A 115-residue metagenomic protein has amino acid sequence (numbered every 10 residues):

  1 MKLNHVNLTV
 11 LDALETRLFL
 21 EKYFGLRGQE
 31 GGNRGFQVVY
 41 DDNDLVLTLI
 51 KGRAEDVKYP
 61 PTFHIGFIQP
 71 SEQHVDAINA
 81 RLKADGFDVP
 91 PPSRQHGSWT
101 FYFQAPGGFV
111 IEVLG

Functional and structural regions predicted by a protein language model:
M1-K2, G115: Absolute protein N-terminus
L3-L11, V57-R81, W99-Q104: Vicinal oxygen chelate
N7-L47: Core segments of cupin and vicinal oxygen chelate
G32, D56, S93-H96: A short beta-turn/loop motif at secondary-structure boundaries
Q37, V46, G66, T100-Y102 (+1 more regions): Short hydrophobic/aromatic beta-strand element in the GNAT-like acyltransferase core that lines or flanks the acyl-donor
D44-T48, V57, G108-I111: Short, charged/polar, Gly/Pro-enriched secondary-structure boundary elements
I50-A54, G115: Acetyl-CoA-dependent GNAT
N79-G115: Vicinal oxygen chelate
